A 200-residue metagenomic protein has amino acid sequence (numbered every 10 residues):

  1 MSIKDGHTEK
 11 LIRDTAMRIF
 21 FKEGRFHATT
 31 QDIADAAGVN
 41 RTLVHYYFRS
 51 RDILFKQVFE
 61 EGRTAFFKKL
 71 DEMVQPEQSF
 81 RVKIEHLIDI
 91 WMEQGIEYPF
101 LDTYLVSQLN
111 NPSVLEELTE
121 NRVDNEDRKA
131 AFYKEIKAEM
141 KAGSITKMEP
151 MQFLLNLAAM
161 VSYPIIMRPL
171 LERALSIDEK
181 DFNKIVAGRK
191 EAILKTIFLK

Functional and structural regions predicted by a protein language model:
M1-H7, R18: N-terminal intrinsically disordered/low-complexity leader segments
L11, T15, I19-I53, Q57: Helix-turn-helix
E60-A65: Short, basic, alpha-helical segments at the C-terminal edge of helix-turn-helix-like DNA-binding modules
E72-F100, P150-L154: Hydrophobic alpha-helical connector segments
V82, E120-V123, M140-A158: All-alpha amphipathic helical-bundle segments outside canonical DNA-binding/catalytic cores that form hydrophobic
I88-W91, Y104-L109, L157, V161 (+2 more regions): Short alpha-helical scaffolding segments that buttress acidic/His motifs in well-ordered protein cores
M92-A131, Q152, D178-K184: Short secondary-structure transition hinges
A130-A142, M160-K200: C-terminal peripheral helix-coil segments that are non-catalytic and often amphipathic
